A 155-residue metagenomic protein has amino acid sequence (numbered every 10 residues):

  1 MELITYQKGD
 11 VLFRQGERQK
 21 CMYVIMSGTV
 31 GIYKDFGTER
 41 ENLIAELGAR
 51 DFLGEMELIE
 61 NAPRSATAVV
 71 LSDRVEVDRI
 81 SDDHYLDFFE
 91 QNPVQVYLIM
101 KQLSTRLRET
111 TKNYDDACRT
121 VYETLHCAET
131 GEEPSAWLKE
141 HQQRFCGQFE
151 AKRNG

Functional and structural regions predicted by a protein language model:
E2-D73, D82: Cyclic nucleotide-binding regulatory domains
Q7, Q15, Q19, Q91 (+4 more regions): Residue-identity detector for glutamine
D10, S27, G37, M56 (+5 more regions): Generic alpha-helical secondary structure signal
R64, H84-L125: A small-molecule sensor/coupling module
D78: Conserved active-site beta-strand element of glycosyltransferases/polysaccharide synthases
R119-G155: Phosphate-/nucleic-acid-contacting segments
